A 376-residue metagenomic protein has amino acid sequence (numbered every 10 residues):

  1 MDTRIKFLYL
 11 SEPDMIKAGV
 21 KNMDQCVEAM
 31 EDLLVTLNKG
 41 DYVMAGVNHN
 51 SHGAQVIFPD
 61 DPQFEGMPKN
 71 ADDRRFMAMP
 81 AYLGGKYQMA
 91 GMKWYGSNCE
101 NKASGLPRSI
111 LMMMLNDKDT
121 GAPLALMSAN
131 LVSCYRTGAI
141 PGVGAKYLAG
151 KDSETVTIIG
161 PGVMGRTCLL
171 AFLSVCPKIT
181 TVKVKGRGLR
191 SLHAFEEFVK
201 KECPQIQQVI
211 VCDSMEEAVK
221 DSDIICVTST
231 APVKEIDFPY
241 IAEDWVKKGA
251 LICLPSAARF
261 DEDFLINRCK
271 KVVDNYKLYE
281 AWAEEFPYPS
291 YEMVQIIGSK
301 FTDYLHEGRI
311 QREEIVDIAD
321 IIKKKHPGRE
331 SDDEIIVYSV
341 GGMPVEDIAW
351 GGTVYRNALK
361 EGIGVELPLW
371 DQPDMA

Functional and structural regions predicted by a protein language model:
M1-R136, I140-G142, D152, V345-I348 (+3 more regions): N-terminal ligand-binding/catalytic initiation module
E12-V20, A258-D374: Adenosine-phosphate binding glycine-rich loop
L148-T155, K178-I179, K247: Short helix-loop-beta connector
P161-G162: Glycine-rich Rossmann-fold phosphate-binding loop(s) that bind the pyrophosphate of adenine dinucleotide cofactors
V175-E202: NAD(P)-binding Rossmann-fold cofactor-contacting core
C176-P177, Y240-K248, D263-R268: Short, conserved loop/helix-junction motifs that constitute active-site signature segments in enzyme catalytic cores
Q207-S222, P239-I241: Short acidic low-complexity segments
K220-D221, P232-A250: Rossmann-fold NAD(P) dinucleotide-binding segment
